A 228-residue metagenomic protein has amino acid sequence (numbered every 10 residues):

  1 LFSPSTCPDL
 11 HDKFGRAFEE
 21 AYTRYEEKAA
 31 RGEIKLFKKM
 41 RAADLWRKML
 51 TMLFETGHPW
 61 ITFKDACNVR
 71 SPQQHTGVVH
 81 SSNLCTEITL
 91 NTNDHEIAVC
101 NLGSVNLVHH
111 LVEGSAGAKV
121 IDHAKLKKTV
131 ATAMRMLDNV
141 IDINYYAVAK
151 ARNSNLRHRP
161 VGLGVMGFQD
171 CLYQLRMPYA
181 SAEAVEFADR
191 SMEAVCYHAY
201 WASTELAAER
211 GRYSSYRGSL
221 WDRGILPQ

Functional and structural regions predicted by a protein language model:
L1-T56: Polar, glycine-rich mid-to-C-terminal structural blocks that act as macromolecule-binding/assembly scaffolds
S3, K38, A42-L45, F54 (+6 more regions): Active-site-proximal structural scaffolding
P4-E27, E96-L107, F168-Y179: Short, compositionally biased low-complexity segments
S5, T129-R152, L156, P178-Q228: Internal maturation/activation junctions in enzymes
L36, V120, A124-K127, E186 (+1 more regions): Charge-dense, low-complexity intrinsically disordered segments
M40-K48, L84-C85, Y145-A151, Q228: Short, hydrophobic/aliphatic alpha-helical segments
L50, Q169, T204: Short glycine-/small-residue-rich flexible loop motifs, especially phosphate/cofactor-binding loops
L53-N155, P160, G167-L172: Function-dense linear segments that define catalytic or interfacial modules in macromolecule-processing proteins
